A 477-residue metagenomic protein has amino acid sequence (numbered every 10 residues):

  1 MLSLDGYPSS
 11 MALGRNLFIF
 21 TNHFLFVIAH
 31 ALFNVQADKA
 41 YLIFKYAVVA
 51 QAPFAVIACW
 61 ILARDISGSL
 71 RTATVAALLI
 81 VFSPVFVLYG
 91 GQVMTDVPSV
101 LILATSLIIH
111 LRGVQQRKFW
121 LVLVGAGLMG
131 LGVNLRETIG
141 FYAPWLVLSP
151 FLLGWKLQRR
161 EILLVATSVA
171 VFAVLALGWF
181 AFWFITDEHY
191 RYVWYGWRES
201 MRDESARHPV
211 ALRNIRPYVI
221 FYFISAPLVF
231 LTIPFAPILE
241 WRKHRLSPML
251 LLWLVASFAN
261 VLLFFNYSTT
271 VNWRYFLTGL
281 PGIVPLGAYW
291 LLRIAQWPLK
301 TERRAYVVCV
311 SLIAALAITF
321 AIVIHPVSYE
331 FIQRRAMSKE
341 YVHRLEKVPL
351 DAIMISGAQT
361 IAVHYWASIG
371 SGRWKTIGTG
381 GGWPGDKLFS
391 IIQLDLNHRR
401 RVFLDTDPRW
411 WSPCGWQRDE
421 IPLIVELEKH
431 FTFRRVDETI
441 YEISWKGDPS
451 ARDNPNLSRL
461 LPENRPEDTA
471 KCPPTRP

Functional and structural regions predicted by a protein language model:
L2-V27, L32, L42-I43, A50: Membrane-proximal lumenal/periplasmic loop motifs of glycosylation machinery
Y46-S67, T105, I109: Transmembrane-helix motifs of polytopic, lipid-linked glycan transferases
D65-S67, S106-V122, G132: Membrane-interface transmembrane helices that cradle and orient dolichyl/undecaprenyl
L88-S99, N272: Short acidic/glycine- and proline-prone juxtamembrane loop motifs at membrane-interface regions of multi-pass membrane
G127, V169-A173, L246, P285 (+1 more regions): Signature aromatic-anchored transmembrane alpha helix within multi-pass, membrane-resident enzymes that catalyze glycan
F151, I220-L251, V255-F258, R293: Hydrophobic, aromatic-rich transmembrane alpha-helices and their immediate juxtamembrane boundary segments
L163-P234: Membrane-lumen/periplasm interface segments of specific transmembrane helices in polyprenyl phosphate-linked
A315-W366, W374-G380, P466-E467, C472-P474: Membrane-embedded, lumen/periplasm-facing catalytic core of multi-pass transferases that use lipid-linked donors
